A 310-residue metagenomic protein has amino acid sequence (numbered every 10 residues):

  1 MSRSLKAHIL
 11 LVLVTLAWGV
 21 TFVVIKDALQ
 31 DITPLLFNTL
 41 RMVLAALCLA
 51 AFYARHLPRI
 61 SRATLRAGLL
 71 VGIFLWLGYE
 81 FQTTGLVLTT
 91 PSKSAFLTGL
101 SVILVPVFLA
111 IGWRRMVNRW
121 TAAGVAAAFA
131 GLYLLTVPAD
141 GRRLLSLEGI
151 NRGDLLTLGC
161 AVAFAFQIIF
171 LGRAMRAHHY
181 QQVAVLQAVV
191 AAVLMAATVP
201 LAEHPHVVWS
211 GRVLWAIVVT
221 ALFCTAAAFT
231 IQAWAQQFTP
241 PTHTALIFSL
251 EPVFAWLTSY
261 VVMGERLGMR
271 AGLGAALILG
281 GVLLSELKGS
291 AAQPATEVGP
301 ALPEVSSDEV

Functional and structural regions predicted by a protein language model:
M1-L36, I73, F81, R143-R173 (+2 more regions): Glycine-/small-residue-enriched transmembrane alpha-helix faces in small-molecule transporters and effluxers
K6-L10, L36-A51, T121-L134, N151-G159 (+1 more regions): Hydrophobic alpha-helical transmembrane segments of multi-pass integral membrane proteins, especially transporters
L16-G19, V23, A50, G72 (+10 more regions): Hydrophobic/small/kink-forming positions within alpha-helical transmembrane segments of polytopic membrane proteins
A17, T21-F22, A50-T98, L134 (+1 more regions): Specific transmembrane alpha-helical segments of multi-pass solute transporters/efflux pumps, especially DMT/EamA
V23-D31, T84-V87, T136-I150, V199-I217 (+2 more regions): Membrane-interface helix termini and inter-helical loops of multi-pass transporters
N38-L40, S94-S101, F170-V193, A221-V261: Helix-helix packing/entry segments at the starts of transmembrane helices
C48-P58, S101-A126, V253-L273: C-terminal transmembrane-helix exit sites in multi-pass transporters
L49, L69, V117-A139, A161 (+4 more regions): Hydrophobic transmembrane alpha-helices of multi-pass small-molecule transport proteins
